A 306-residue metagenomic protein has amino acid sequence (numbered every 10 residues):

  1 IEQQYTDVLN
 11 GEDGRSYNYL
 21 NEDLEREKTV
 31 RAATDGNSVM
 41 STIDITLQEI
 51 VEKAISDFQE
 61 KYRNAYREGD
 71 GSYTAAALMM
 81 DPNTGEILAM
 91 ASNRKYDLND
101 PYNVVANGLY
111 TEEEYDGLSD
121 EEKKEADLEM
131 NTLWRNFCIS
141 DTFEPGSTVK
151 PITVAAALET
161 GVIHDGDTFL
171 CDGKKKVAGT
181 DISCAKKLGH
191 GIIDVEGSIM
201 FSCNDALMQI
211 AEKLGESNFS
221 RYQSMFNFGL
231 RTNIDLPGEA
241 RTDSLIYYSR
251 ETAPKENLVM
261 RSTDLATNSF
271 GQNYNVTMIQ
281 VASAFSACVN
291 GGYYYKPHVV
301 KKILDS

Functional and structural regions predicted by a protein language model:
I1-G36, K53, E60: Small/polar-residue-rich segments within soluble enzyme cores
N18-A32, I43, A75, P82-T148 (+1 more regions): Beta-lactam-recognizing serine transpeptidase/beta-lactamase-like catalytic domain environment
D35-L47: Conserved beta-strand/loop elements of the cytosolic catalytic core of P-type E1-E2 ATPases, chiefly in the P-domain
E49-T74, Y110-E112: Beta-lactamase-like hydrolase cores
